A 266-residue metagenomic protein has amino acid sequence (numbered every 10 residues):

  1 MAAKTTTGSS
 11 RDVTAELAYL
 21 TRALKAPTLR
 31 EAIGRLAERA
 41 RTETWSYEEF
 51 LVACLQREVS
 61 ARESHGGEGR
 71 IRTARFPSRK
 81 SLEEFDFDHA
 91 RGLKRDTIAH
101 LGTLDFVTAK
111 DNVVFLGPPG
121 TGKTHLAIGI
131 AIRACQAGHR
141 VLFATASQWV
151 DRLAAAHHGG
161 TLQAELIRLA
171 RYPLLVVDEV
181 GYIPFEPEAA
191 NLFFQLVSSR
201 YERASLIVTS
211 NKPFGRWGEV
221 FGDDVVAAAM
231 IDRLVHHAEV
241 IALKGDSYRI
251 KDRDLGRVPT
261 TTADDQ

Functional and structural regions predicted by a protein language model:
M1-T28: Charged, compositionally biased N-terminal leader segments and the immediate start of the first structured element
A15-R22, E31-G34, V52-A53, G69 (+12 more regions): Solvent-exposed alpha-helical segments within well-ordered globular domains of core cellular machineries
E16, E48-E49, E58, E63 (+6 more regions): Acidic-residue sensor for enzyme active/binding pockets
A18, R22, A26-S78: Interdomain "pre-motor" coupling segment immediately N-terminal to P-loop NTPase/helicase cores
V52-D105, A109-N112, Y248-T260: AAA+ P-loop ATPase motor domain of ring mechanoenzymes
L93-R171, G218-V220: Conserved P-loop
H139-A144, Q148-L174, V180-Q266: Replace "adjacent to P-loop NTPase cores in ATP/GTP-dependent enzymes" with "adjacent to NTP-binding cores
